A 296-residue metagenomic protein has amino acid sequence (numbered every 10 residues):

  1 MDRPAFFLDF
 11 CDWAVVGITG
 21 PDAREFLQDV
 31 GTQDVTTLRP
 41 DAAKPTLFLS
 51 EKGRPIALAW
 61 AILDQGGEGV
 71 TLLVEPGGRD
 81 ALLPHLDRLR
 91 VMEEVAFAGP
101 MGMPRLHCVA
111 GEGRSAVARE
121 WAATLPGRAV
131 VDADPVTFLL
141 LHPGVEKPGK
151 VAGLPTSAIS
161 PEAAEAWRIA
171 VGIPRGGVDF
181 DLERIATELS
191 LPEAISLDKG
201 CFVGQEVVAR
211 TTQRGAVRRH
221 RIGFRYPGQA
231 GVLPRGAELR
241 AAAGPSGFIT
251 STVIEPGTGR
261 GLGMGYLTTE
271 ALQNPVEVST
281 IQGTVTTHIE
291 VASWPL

Functional and structural regions predicted by a protein language model:
M1-L58, L63-G66: Acidic, proline/glycine-enriched N-terminal capping motif
F6-V15, W60-P174: Acidic, low-complexity central loop/insert segments
G17-F26, V30, T37, C108-S115 (+1 more regions): Short, surface-exposed ligand-recognition loops at beta-strand->loop->(often short) alpha-helix junctions that present
Q28-T36, P84-M92, Q213, A241-G244: Short, intrinsically disordered, mixed-charge
K44-F48, G111-L125, G231-G244: Short amphipathic alpha-helix segments
W167, R184, L189-I195, Q205 (+1 more regions): Glycine-rich, small/acidic residue-mixed loop/short-helix segments
G172-S190: Conserved AWS/pre-SET-to-SET junction and N-terminal core of the SET lysine methyltransferase domain, specifically
